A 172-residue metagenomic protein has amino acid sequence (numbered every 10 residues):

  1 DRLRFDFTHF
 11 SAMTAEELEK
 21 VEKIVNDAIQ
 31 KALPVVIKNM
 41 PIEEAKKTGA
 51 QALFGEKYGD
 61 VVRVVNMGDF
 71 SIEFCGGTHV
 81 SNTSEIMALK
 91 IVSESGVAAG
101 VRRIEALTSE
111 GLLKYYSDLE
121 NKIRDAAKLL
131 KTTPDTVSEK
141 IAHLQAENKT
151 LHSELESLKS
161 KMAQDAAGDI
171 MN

Functional and structural regions predicted by a protein language model:
D1-R2, F7-V97: Non-catalytic interaction/regulatory segments
R2, A15, E85-N172: Terminal appendage regions of diverse proteins
